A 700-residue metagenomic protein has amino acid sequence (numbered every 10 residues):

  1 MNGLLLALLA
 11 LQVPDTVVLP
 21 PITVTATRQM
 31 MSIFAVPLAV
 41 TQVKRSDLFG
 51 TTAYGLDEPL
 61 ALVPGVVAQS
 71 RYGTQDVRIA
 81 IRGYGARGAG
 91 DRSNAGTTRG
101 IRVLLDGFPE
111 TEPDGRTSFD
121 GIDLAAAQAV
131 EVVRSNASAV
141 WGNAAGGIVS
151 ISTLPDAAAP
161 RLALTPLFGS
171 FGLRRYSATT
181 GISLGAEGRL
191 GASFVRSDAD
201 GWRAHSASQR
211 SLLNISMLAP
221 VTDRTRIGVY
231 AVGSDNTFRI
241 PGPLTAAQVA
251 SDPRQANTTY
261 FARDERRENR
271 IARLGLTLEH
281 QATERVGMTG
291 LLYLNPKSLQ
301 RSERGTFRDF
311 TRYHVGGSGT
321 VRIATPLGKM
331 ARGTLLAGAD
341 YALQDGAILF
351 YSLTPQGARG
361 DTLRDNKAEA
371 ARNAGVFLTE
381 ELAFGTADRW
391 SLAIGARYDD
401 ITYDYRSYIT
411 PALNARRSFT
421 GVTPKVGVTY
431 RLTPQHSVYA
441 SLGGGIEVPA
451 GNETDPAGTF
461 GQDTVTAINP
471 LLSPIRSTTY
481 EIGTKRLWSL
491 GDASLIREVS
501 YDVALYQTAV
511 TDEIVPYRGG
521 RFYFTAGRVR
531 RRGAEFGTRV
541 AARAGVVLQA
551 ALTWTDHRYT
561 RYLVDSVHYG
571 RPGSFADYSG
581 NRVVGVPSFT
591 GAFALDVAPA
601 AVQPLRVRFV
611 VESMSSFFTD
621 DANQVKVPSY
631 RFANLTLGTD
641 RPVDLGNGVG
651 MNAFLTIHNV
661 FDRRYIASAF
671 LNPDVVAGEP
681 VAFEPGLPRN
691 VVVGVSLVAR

Functional and structural regions predicted by a protein language model:
L56-D57, R78-A80, G100-L104, S118-D120 (+3 more regions): N-terminal periplasmic accessory domains that precede and gate Gram-negative outer-membrane beta-barrel machines
D91-N94, G100-I101, D106-R134: Short acidic/polar hinge/loop motifs at secondary-structure boundaries that mediate gating or recognition
R161, F168-D198, R203-P241, R266-Q281 (+3 more regions): Transmembrane beta-barrel wall of Gram-negative outer-membrane proteins
P220-S234, R267-Y408, I496-L505: Face-selective signature of the C-terminal outer-membrane beta-barrel domain
T237, P243-L244, Q248-A250, L343-Q356 (+9 more regions): Surface-exposed extracellular loop regions of Gram-negative outer-membrane beta-barrel proteins, predominantly
Q281, G287-R301, S437-G443, L471-R532 (+4 more regions): Membrane-embedded beta-barrel scaffold of Gram-negative outer-membrane proteins
L327, T386, E498-A509, F524-D620 (+1 more regions): Gram-negative outer-membrane beta-barrel transporters
L378-E380, A440, T478-Y480, S494 (+2 more regions): Conserved C-terminal beta-signal and adjacent last beta-strands/turns of outer-membrane beta-barrel proteins
